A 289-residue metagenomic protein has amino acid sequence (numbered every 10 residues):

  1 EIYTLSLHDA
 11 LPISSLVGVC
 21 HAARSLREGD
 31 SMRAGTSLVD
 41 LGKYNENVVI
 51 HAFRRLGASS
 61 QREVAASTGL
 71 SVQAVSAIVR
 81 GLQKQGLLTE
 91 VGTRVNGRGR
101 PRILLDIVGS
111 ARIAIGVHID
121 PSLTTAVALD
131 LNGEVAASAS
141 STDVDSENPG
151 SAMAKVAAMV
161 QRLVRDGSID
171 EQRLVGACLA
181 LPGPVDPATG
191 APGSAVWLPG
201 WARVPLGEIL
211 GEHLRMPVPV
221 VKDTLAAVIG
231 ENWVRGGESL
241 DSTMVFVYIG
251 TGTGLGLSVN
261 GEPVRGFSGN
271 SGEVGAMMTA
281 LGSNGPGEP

Functional and structural regions predicted by a protein language model:
I2-L11: Short, small-residue-biased leader/transition segments that mark boundaries at the very start of proteins
S15-S67: Extreme N-terminal segment that seeds HTH/winged-HTH DNA-binding domains in transcriptional regulators
T36, Y44, I119-G150, P192 (+2 more regions): Short glycine-rich, Thr/Ser-proximal phosphate-binding strand/loop in the N-terminal lobe of ATP-dependent enzymes
V64, V75-L88: Basic amphipathic alpha-helical segments that dock to polyanions
Q83-G99: Beta-hairpin "wing" of winged helix-turn-helix
P101-A136, F246-G261: Gly/Thr-rich phosphate-binding beta-strand-loop-beta motif of the actin/hexokinase/Hsp70
S138-T243, A280, E288: Glycine-rich phosphate-binding loop and adjoining helix at the ATP-binding site of ATP-dependent phosphoryl-transfer
L240-P289: Glycine-rich phosphate-binding loop of actin/hexokinase-like ATP-binding domains
